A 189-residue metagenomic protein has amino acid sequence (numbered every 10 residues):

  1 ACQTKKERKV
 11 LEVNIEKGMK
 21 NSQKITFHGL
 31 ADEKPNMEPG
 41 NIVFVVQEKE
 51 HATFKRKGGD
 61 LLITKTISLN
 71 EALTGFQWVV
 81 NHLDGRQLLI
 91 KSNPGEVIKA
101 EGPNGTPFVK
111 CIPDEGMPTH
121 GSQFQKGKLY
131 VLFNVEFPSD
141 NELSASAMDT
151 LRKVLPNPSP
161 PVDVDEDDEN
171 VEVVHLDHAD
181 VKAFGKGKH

Functional and structural regions predicted by a protein language model:
A1-H189: Intrinsically disordered, low-complexity linker/assembly segments
